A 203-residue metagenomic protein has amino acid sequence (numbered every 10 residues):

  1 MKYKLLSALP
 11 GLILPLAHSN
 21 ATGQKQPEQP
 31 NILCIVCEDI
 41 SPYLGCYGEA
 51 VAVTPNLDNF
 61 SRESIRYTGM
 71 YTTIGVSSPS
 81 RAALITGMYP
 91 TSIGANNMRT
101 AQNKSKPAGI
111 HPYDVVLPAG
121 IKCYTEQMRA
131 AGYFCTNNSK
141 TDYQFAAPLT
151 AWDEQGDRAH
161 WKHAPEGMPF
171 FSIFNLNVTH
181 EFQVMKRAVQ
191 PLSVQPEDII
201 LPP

Functional and structural regions predicted by a protein language model:
K2, A21-P203: Formylglycine-dependent sulfatase
S7-P15: Bacterial N-terminal signal peptides
